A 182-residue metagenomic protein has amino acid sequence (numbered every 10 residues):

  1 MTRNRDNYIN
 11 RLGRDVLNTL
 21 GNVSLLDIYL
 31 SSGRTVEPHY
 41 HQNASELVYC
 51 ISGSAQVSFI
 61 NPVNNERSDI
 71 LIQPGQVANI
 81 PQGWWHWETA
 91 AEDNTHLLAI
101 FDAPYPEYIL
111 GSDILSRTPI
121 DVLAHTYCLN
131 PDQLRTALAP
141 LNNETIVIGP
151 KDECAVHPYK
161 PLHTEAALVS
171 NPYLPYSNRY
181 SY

Functional and structural regions predicted by a protein language model:
T2-P38, A44: A short glycine-rich, His/Asp/Glu-containing loop-to-beta-strand
L26, E46, S68, P74-Q76 (+1 more regions): Short, conserved secondary-structure segments in the cores of folded domains
S32, I51, Q82, A91-E92: Short loop/turn positions at the edges of beta-strands in beta-sheet-rich folds
E37-P38, V57-F59, A78-I80, H86-E92 (+2 more regions): Short beta-strand His + acidic residue motifs that chelate non-heme Fe in jelly-roll/DSBH and cupin folds
N43-N61: Glycine- and acidic-residue-biased ligand/ion/polar-headgroup-sensing regions
L47, V63, H96-L98: A compact, surface-exposed functional segment
P62-Q82: Short acidic-glycine-tyrosine-enriched beta hairpin
A91-Y182: Double-stranded beta-helix
